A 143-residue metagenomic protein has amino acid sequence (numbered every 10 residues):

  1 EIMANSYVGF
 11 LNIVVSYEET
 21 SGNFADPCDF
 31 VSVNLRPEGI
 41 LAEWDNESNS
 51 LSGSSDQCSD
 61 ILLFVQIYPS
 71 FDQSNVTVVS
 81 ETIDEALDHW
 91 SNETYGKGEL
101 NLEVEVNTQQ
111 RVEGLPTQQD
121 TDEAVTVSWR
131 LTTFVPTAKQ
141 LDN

Functional and structural regions predicted by a protein language model:
E1-P69: Acidic, Ser/Thr/Pro-rich low-complexity intrinsically disordered segments
V31, S54-G96: Beta-sandwich interaction modules
V31-L41, L87-N143: C-terminal edge strands of extracellular/lumenal beta-sandwich accessory domains
E47-Q57, I67-P69, V78-V79, Q110-V125 (+1 more regions): Extended non-catalytic scaffolding segments
